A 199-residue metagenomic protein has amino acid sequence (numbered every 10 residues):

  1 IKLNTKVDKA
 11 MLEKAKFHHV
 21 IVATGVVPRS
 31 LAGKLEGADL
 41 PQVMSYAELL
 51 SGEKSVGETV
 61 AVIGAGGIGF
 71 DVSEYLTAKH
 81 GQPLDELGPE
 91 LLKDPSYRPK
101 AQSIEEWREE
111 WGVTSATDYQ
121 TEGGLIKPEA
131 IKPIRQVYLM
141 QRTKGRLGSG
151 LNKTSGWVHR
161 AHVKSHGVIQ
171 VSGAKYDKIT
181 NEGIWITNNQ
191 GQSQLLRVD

Functional and structural regions predicted by a protein language model:
I1, H159-Q170: Helical element adjacent to the flavin cofactor pocket in flavoenzyme catalytic cores
K2-K16, A23-A32, D39-L151, I179-T180 (+1 more regions): Rossmann-like dinucleotide/flavin-binding elements
P41-V43, G167-I169, A174: Short, conserved active-site loop motifs that form the nucleotide-linked donor/cofactor pocket
S155-W157: Long, low-complexity alpha-helical segments
